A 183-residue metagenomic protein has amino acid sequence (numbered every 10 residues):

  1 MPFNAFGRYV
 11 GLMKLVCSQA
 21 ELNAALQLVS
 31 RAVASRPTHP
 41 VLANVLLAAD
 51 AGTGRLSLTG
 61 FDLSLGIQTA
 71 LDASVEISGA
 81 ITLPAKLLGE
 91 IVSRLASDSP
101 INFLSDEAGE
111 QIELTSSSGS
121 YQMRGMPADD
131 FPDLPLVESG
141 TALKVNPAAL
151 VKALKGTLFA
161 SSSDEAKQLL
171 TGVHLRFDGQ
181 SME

Functional and structural regions predicted by a protein language model:
M1-E183: Structural preference for solvent-exposed beta-strand-turn elements and adjacent flexible terminal/loop segments within
